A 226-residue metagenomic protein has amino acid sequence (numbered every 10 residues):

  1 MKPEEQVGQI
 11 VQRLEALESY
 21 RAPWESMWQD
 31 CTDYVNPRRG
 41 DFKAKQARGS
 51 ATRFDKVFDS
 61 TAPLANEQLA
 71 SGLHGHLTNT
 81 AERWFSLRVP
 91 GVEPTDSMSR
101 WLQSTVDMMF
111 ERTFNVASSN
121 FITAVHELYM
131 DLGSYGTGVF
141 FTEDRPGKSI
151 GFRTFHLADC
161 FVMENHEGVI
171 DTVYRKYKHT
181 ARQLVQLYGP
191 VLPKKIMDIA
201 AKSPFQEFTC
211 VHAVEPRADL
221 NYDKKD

Functional and structural regions predicted by a protein language model:
M1-K225: Extended, helix-rich architectural segments
